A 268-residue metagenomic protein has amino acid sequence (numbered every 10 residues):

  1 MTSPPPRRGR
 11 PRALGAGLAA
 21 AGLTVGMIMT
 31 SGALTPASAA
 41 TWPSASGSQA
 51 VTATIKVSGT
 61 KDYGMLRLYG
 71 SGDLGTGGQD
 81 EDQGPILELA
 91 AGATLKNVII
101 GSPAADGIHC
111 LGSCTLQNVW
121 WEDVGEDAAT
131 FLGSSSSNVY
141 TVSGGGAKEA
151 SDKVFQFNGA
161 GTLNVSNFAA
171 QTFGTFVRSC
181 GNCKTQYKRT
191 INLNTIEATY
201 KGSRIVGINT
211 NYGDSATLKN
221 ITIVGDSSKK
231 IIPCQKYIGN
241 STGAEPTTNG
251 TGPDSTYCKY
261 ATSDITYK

Functional and structural regions predicted by a protein language model:
M1-G22: N-terminal export and membrane-targeting signals
V25, A93-N97, C114-Q117: N-terminal, well-ordered alpha-helical segments
V25-T41: C-terminal region of N-terminal signal peptides and the immediate post-cleavage residues of exported proteins
A40-I55, T60, R67-Q79, I108-G125 (+1 more regions): Extracellular beta-rich repeat passengers
S58-D73, E81-D106: LRR N-terminal entry segment and analogous cap-like coil->beta motifs
